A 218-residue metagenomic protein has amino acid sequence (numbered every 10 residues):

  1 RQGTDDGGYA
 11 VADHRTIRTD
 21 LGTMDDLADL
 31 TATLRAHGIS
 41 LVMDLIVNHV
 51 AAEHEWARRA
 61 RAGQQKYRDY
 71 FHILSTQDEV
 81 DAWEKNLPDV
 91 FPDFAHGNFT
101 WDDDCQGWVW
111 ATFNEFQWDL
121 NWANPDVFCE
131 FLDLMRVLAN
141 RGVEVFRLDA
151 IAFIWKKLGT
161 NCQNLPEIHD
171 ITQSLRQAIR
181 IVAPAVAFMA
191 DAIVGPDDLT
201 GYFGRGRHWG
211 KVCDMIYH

Functional and structural regions predicted by a protein language model:
R1-L132, N140, I151-Y217: Acidic/aromatic-lined carbohydrate-recognition and catalytic surfaces of CAZymes acting on diverse glycans
V143: Glycan-recognition and catalytic cores of secretory/periplasmic carbohydrate-active enzymes
F146-L148: Hydrophobic residues within beta-strands of alpha/beta enzymes
